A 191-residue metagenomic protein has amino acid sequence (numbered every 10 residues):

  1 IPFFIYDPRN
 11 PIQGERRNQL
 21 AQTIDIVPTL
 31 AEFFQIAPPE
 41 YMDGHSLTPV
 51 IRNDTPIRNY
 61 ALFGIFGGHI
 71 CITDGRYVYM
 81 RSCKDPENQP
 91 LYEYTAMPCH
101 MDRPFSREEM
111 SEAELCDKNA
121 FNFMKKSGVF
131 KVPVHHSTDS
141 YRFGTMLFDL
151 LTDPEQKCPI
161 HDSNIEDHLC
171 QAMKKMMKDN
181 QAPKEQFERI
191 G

Functional and structural regions predicted by a protein language model:
I1-Y41, H45-T55, R81: Substrate-binding rim/cap in mid-to-C-terminal beta-strand-loop elements of soluble/periplasmic
P11-L20, F34-P38, F66, P133-H135 (+1 more regions): Active-site rim elements
A21-P28, H45, R142-T145, P154 (+2 more regions): A structural signal for well-ordered alpha-helical segments within the folded catalytic domains of diverse enzymes
V27-A31, Q35, T48, M80 (+3 more regions): Non-transmembrane alpha-helical segments in soluble domains of secreted/periplasmic/extracellular proteins
F34, P39-T73, V78, N88 (+1 more regions): Conserved, well-structured beta-alpha core segment at the onset of a catalytic domain
R58-L62, S163, K184-G191: WW-domain-binding short linear motifs
F66-H161: C-terminal, low-complexity/hydrophilic appendages and adjacent surface loops of extracellular/periplasmic anionic
H168-G191: Charge-dense polyanion-binding interfaces
